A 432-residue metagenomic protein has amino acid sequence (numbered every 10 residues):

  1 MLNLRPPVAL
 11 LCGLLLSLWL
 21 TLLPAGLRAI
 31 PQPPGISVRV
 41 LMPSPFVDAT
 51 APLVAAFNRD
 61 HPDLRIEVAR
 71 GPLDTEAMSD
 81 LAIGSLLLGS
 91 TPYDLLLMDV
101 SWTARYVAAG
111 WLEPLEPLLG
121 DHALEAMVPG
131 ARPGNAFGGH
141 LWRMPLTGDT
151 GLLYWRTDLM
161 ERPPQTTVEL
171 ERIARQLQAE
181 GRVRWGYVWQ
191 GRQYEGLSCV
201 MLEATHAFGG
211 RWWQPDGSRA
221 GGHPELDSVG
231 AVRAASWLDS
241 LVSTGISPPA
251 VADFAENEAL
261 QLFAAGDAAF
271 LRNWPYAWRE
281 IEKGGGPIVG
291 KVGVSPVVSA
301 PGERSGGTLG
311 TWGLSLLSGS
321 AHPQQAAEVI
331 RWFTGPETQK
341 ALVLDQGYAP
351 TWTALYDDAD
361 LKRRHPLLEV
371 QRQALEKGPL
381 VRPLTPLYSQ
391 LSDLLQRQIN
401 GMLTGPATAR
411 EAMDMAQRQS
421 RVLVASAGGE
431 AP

Functional and structural regions predicted by a protein language model:
P34-P45, L64-R70, D94-L95, W142 (+2 more regions): Short, well-ordered beta-strand elements
A56, D63-M127, D158, P163 (+3 more regions): Extracytoplasmic "Venus flytrap"/periplasmic binding protein-like
M98-T150, R162, V168-I173, V200 (+4 more regions): Hinge/lid segment of periplasmic solute-binding proteins
P117-M127, G191-Y194, G210-R233, K283-P287 (+3 more regions): Short, solvent-exposed loop/beta-turn-alpha elements that line the ligand-binding surface or hinge of extracytoplasmic
G139-L141, L159, S240-S247, Y276-A277 (+3 more regions): Extracytoplasmic/periplasmic substrate-recognition and gating elements
H140-L146, G151, E171-H223, A268: Extracytoplasmic/periplasmic solute-binding protein
I173-A174, R219-A252, V297: Glycine-centered hinge/linker elements that transmit conformational signals in sensory and ligand-binding systems
V292-P296, L344-L394, G401, P432: Long, aromatic- and glycine/proline-rich binding clefts that accommodate carbohydrate-like moieties
